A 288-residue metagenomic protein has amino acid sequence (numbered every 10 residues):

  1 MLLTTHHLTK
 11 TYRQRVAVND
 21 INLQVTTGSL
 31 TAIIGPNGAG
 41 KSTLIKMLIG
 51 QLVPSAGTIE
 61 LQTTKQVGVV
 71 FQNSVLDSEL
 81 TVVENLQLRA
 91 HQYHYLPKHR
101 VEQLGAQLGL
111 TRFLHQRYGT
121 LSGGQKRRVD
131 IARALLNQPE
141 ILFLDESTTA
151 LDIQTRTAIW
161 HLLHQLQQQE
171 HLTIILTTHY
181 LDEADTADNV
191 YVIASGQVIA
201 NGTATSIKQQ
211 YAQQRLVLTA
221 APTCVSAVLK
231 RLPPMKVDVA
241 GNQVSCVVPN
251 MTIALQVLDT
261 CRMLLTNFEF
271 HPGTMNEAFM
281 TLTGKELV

Functional and structural regions predicted by a protein language model:
I34-P36: The feature captures the beta-strand-to-loop junction immediately N-terminal to the Walker
I49: Helix-to-loop junction immediately C-terminal to a conserved catalytic motif
Q87, K98-F113: Conserved ABC ATPase "signature" region
R117-L121: Conserved ABC ATPase signature
L142-E146: Catalytic Walker B motif of ABC-type/P-loop ATPase nucleotide-binding domains
L162-S245: ABC transporter nucleotide-binding domain
